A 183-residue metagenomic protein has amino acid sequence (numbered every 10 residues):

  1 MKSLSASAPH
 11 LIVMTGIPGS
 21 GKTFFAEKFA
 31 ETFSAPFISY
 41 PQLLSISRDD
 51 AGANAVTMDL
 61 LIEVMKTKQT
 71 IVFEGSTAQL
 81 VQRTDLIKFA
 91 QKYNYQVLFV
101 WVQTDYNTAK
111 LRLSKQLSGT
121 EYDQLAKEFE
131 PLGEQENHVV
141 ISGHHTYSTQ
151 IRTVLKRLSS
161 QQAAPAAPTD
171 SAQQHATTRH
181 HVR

Functional and structural regions predicted by a protein language model:
K2-A8, V64: Phosphate-binding P-loop
M14: Hydrophobic anchor at the beta1->P-loop junction of P-loop NTPases
I17: P-loop (Walker A) phosphate-binding loop of NTP-binding proteins
S20-Q69: Conserved substrate/cofactor phosphate-moiety recognition/catalytic segment in nucleotide-dependent phosphotransferases
Q42-L44, A78, Q103-T108, T146-Y147: Conserved nucleotide-binding/hydrolysis micro-motifs of P-loop NTPases
G52-V97: Glycine-rich phosphate-binding loop used to anchor ATP phosphates in small-molecule kinases, encompassing both
Y93-R112: Conserved phosphate-donor/acceptor-positioning beta-strand/loop module used by diverse small-molecule
K115-L155, S160-R183: Small-molecule kinase domains that catalyze NTP-dependent phosphoryl transfer to phosphate-bearing small molecules
